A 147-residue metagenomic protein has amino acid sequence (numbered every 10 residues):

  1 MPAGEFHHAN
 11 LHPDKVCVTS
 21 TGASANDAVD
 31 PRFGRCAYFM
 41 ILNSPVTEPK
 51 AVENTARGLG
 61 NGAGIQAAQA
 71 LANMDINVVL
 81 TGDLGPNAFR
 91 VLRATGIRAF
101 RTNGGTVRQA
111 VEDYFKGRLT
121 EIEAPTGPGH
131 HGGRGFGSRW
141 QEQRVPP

Functional and structural regions predicted by a protein language model:
M1-G62, Q66, N73-M74, R93-P147: Non-catalytic interface/targeting segments
F89: Extended polybasic, low-complexity segments that bind anionic RNA or targeting/receptor surfaces
